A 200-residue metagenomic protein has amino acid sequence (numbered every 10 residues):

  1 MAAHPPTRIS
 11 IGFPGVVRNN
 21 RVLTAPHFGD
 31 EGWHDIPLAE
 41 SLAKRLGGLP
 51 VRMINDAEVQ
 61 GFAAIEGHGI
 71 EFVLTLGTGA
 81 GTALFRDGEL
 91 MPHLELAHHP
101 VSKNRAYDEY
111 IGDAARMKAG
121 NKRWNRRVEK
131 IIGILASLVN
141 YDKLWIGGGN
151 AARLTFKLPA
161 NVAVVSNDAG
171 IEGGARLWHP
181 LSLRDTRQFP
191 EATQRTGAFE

Functional and structural regions predicted by a protein language model:
M1-P5, R105-W145, G149-E200: Adenine-nucleotide phosphate-binding core of ATP-dependent small-molecule kinases
A2-S10, V16-I70, Y110, P159-P180: Glycine-rich phosphate-binding loop and adjoining helix at the ATP-binding site of ATP-dependent phosphoryl-transfer
G15, F62, A80-R86: Short beta-strand scaffold segments in enzyme catalytic cores
L38-Q60, L90-K130: Glycine-rich phosphate-binding loop plus the immediately following alpha-helix
A64-H68, V73-L76, A136-L138: Solvent-exposed alpha-helices and their adjacent loops that cap or buttress functional pockets in soluble metabolic
T75-G79, G88, G149: A short acidic Gly-Thr/Ser loop motif
G77-A80, L96-S102, N167-G173: Short, acidic/turn-prone active-site loops that include or flank metal/cofactor- and phosphate-binding residues
